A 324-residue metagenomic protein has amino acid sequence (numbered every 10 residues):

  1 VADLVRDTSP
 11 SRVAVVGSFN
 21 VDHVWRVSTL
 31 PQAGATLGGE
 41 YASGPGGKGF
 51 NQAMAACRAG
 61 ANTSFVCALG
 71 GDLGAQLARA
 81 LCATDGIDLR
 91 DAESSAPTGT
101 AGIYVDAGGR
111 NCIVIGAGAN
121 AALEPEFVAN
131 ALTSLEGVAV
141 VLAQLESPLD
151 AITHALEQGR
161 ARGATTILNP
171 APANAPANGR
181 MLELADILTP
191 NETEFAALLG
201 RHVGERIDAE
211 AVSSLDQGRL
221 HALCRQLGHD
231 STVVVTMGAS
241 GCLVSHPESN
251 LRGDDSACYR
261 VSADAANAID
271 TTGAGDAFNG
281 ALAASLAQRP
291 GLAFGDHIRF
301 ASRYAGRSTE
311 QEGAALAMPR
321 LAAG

Functional and structural regions predicted by a protein language model:
V1-A68, L73-L77, A83, A101 (+1 more regions): Glycine-rich phosphate/adenosyl-contacting loop at the front of the ribokinase-like
V1-V13, A175, R206-G324: Conserved phosphate-binding/catalytic region of the ribokinase-like
V21, A68, I103-V140, L145: Conserved phosphate-binding/catalytic loop of the ribokinase/pfkB sugar-kinase fold
L81-S95: A glycine-rich helix N-cap at a beta->alpha junction
T84, A121-E126, I167-A173, V261: Short gly/ser/thr-rich secondary-structure transition/capping motifs
T133-S134, R180-M181, Q226: Structural alpha-helical scaffold elements that stabilize or flank donor/cofactor-binding regions in carbohydrate
A139-L215, S240-C242, P247-E248: Conserved beta-alpha-beta core of the PfkB/ribokinase-like small-molecule kinase fold
